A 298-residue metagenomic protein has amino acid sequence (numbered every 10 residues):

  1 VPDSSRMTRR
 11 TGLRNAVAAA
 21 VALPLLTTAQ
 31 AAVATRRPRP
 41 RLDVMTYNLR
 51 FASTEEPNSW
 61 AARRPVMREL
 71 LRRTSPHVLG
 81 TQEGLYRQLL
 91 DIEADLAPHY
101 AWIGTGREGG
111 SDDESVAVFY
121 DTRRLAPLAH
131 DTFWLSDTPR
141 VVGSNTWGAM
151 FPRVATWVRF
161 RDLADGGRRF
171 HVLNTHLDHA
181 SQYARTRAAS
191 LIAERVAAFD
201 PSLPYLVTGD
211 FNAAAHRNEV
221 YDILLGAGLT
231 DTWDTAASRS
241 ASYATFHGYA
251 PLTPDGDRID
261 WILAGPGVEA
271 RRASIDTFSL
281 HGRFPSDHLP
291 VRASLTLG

Functional and structural regions predicted by a protein language model:
R6-R9, R14-A22, L26-D95, E108-D113: N-terminal, active-site-proximal structural segment of metallo-dependent hydrolase catalytic domains
D43-L49, M67-I92, F119, V158 (+6 more regions): Active-site beta-strand/loop signature of hydrolases that rely on acidic residues for catalysis
T46-R63, S136-A149, D178: Acidic/histidine-rich helix-loop elements that form or flank divalent-metal/phosphate-binding sites at the catalytic
L49-A52, G84-Q88, R107-S111, R124-L125 (+5 more regions): Solvent-exposed loop/turn segments at secondary-structure junctions within structured extracellular/periplasmic domains
N58-S59, Y183-A197: Alpha-helical scaffold elements lining the catalytic groove of polysaccharide deacetylases
V78, Q82-R169: Structured beta-strand-rich core segments of catalytic domains in phosphoester-bond hydrolases
A126, D162-T186, A198: Metal-dependent phosphoester/phosphodiester hydrolase catalytic core
Y183, A197-Y205, A213-G298: Metal-dependent phosphoester-hydrolase catalytic domains
